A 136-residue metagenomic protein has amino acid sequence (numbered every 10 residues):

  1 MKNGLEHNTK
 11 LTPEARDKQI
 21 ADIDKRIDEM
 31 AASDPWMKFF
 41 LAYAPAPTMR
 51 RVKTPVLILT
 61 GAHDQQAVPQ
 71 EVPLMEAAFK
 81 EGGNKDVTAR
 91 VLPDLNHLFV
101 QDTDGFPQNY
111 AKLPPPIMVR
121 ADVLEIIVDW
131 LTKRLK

Functional and structural regions predicted by a protein language model:
M1-R51: Accessory cap/linker subdomain of secreted extracellular hydrolases
P47-R50, P73, A77, E125 (+1 more regions): Solvent-exposed, polar/charged alpha-helical surfaces in well-ordered, non-transmembrane soluble domains, broadly
V52, I58-T60, D64: Short beta-strand/loop motif that positions the catalytic acidic residue of the alpha/beta-hydrolase fold
A62-D64, P93-N96: Acidic beta-to-alpha connecting loop that harbors the catalytic carboxylate
Q65-L74: Conserved alpha/beta-hydrolase "acid-adjacent" motif
G82, L95-F99, D104-K136: Catalytic active-site module of serine/aspartate enzymes centered on a nucleophile-bearing elbow/loop
D86-T88: Conserved beta-strand segments of alpha/beta enzyme cores
